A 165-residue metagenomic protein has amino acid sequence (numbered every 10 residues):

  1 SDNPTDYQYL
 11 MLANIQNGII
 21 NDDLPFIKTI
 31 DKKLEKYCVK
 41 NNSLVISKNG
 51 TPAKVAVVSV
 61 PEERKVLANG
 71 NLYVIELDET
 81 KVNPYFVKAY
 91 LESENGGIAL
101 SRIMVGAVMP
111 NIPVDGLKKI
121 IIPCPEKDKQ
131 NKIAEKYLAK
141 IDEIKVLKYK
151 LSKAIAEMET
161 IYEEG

Functional and structural regions predicted by a protein language model:
S1, A13-N41: Sequence-specific dsDNA recognition surfaces
S1-Y9: Extended boundary segments
M11, E35-Y37, N41-L91: A short beta-sheet element
G18-I20, V55-A56, K132: Short helix/loop capping segments that flank catalytic or ligand/cofactor-binding pockets
K65-Y73, M104-N131: A short glycine-rich beta-alpha junction/loop motif
N83-V87, K118-S152, A156: Amphipathic alpha-helical segments
P84-P113: Short, positively charged
A154-E157, I161, G165: Hydrophobic stripe of amphipathic alpha-helices that form coiled-coil interfaces
